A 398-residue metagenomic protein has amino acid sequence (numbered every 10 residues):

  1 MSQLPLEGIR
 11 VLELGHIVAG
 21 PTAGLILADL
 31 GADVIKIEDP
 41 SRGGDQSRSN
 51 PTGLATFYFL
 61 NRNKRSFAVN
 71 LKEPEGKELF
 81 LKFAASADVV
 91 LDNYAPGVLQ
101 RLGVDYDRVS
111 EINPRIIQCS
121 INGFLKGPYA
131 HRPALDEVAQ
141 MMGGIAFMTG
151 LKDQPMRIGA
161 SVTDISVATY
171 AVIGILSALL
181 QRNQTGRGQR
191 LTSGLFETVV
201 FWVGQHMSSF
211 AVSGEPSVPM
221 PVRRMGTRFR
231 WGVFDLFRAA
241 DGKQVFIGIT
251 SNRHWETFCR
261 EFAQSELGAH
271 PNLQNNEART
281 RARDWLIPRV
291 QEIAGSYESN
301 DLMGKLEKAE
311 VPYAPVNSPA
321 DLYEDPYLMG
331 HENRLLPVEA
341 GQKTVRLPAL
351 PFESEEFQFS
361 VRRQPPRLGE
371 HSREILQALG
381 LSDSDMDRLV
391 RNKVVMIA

Functional and structural regions predicted by a protein language model:
M1-Q184, V338, R367, R373-A398: N-terminal helix-loop segment corresponding to the beta1-alpha1 unit of nucleotide/adenylate-binding folds
S41, G123-L125, L195-V200, D241-K243 (+2 more regions): Glycine-rich beta-alpha junction loops
F57, V218-F229, D235-L236, Q342-V345 (+1 more regions): Short Gly/Pro-enriched turn/cap motifs at secondary-structure boundaries
K126, K152-V162, N183-V199, V218 (+2 more regions): Conserved Rossmann-fold dehydrogenase catalytic segment
Q154-T163, R238-K243, F357: Flexible glycine/proline-enriched surface loops and loop-helix/loop-strand junctions
A168-G188, F201, Q205-E215, C259-E266: Oxidoreductase and adenylate-handling cofactor-binding alpha/beta cores
V233-A309, Y313: Aromatic-enriched alpha-helical interface/lid elements that frame and gate functional surfaces
K308-R362: A glycine-rich dinucleotide-binding beta-alpha-beta segment and adjacent secondary-structure elements that constitute
